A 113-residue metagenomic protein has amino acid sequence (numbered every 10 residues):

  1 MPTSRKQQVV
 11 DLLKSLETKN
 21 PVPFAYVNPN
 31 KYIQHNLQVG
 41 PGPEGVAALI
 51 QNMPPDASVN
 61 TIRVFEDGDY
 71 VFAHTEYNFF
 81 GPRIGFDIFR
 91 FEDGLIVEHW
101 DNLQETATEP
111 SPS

Functional and structural regions predicted by a protein language model:
M1-S113: C-terminal and inter-domain tail/linker signature
